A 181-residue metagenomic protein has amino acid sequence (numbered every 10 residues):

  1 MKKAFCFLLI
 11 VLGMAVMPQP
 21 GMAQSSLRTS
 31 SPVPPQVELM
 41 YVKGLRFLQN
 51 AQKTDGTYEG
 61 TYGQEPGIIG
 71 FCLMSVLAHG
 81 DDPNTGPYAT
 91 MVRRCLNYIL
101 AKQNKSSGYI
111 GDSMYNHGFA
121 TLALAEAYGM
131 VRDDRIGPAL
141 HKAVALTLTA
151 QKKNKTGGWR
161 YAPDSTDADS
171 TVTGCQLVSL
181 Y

Functional and structural regions predicted by a protein language model:
M1-A4: Positively charged n-region of N-terminal signal peptides that target proteins for export
C6-F7, A23: Short amphipathic alpha-helical "recognition" segments used for binding
F7-V16: Bacterial N-terminal signal peptides
P18-Y181: Preference for long, amphipathic alpha-helical scaffolds in soluble/luminal domains and all-alpha bundles
